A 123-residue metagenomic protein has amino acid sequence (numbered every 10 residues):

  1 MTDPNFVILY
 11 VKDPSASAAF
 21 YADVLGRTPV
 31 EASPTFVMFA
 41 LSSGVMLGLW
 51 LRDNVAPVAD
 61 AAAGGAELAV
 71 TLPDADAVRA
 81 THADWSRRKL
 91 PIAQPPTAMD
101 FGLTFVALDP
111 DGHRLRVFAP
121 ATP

Functional and structural regions predicted by a protein language model:
M1-N5, T28-P73, R79-L108, A119-P123: Vicinal oxygen chelate
I8: Polyanion-binding surface elements
V11-D13: Conserved beta-strand-loop-alpha-helix junction that forms the acyl-donor binding cleft
A16, A77: Residue-level recognition of oxygen-bearing side chains
S17-A22, W85, G112: Conserved active-site tyrosine of GNAT-family acetyltransferases
